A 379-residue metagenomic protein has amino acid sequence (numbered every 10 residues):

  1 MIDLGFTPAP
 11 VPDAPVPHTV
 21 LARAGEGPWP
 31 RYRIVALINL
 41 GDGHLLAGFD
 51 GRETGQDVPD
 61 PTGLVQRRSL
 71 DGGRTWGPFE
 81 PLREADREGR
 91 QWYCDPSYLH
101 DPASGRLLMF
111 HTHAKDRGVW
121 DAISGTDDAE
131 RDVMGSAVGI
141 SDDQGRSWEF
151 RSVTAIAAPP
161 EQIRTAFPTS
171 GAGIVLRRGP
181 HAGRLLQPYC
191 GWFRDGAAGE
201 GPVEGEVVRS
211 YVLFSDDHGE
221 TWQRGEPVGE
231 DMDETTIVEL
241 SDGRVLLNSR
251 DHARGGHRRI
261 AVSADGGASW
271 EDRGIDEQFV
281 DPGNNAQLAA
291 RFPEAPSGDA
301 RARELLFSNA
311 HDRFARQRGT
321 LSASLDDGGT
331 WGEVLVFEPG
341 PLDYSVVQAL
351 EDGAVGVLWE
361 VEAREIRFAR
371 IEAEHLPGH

Functional and structural regions predicted by a protein language model:
I2-H379: Asp-box/BNR beta-propeller blade signature and adjacent active/binding-site loops in extracellular glycan-interacting
